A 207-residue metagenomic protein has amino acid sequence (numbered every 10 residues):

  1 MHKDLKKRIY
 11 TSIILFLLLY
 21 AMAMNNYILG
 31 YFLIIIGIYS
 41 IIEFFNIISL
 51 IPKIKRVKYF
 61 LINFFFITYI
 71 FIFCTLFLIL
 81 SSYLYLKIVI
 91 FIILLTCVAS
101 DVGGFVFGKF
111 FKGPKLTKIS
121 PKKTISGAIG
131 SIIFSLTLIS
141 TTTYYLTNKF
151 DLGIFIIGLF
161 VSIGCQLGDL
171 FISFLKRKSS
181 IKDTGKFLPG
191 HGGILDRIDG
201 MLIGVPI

Functional and structural regions predicted by a protein language model:
M1-L159, I163: Membrane-embedded alpha-helical bundles of polytopic integral membrane proteins
K112-T117, R177-K186: Juxtamembrane helix-boundary/capping and inter-helix hinge elements in multi-pass membrane proteins
K118-I129, T184-I198: Membrane-interface alpha-helices at helix entry/exit sites of multi-pass transporters
F174: LysM (lysin motif) carbohydrate-binding repeats in extracellular/periplasmic proteins that recognize
R197-I207: Final/C-terminal transmembrane alpha-helix of multipass membrane proteins
